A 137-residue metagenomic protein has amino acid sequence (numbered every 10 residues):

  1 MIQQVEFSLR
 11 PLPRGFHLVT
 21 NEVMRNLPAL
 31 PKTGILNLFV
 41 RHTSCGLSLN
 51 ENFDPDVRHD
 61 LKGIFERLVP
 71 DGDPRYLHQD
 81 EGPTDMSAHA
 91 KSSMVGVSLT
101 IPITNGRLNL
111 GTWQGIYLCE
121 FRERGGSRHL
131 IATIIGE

Functional and structural regions predicted by a protein language model:
M1-E137: Active-site histidine-anchored catalytic micro-motif
